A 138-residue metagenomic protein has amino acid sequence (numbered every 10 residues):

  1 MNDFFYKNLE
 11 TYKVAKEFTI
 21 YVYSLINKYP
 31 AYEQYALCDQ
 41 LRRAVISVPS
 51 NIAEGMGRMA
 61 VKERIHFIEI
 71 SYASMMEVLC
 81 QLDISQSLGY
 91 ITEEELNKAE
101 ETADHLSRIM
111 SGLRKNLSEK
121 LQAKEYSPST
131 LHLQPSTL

Functional and structural regions predicted by a protein language model:
M1-L138: Short, C-terminally biased terminal segments at protein or domain edges
